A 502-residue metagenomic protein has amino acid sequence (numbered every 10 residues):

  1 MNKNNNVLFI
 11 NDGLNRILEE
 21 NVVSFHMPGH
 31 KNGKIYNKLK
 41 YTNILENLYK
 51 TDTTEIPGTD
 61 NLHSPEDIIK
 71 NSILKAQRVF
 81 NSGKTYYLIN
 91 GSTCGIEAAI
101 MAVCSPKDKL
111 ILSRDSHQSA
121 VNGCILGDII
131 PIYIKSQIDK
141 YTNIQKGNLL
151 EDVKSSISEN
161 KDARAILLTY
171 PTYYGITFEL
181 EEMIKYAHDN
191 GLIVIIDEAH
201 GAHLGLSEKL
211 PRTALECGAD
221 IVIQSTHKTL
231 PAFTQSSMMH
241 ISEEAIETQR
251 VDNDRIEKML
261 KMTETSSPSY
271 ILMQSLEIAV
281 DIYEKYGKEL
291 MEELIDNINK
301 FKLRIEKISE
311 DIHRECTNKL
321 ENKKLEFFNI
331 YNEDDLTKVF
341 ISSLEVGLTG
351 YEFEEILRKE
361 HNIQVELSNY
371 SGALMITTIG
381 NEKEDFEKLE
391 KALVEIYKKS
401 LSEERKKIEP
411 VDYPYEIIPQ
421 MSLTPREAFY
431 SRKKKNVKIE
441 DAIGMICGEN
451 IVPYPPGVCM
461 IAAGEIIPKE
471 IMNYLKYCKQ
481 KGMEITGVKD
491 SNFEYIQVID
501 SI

Functional and structural regions predicted by a protein language model:
M1-D67, P456: N-terminal "arm"/small-domain region of PLP-dependent enzymes with the aminotransferase-like
N11-G13, V22, S92-S105, K109-R314: Conserved PLP-enzyme active-site core in the AAT-like
Y49-C94: Conserved N-terminal alpha-helix of the aminotransferase class I/II PLP-enzyme fold
T59, Y86-L88, I166-T169, F340 (+1 more regions): Short glycine-rich or small-residue beta-strand-to-loop segments that form or flank ligand, phosphate, metal/Fe-S
Y86, I132-I134, E366: General small-molecule cofactor/ligand-binding pocket signal
D128-Y133, Q480-S491: Short, compositionally biased
L303-G487: Conserved C-terminal alpha-helix-loop-beta "cap" of PLP-dependent enzymes that closes/shapes the active-site mouth
K489-S501: Terminal helix/beta-alpha structural elements that buttress the NAD(P)+-binding lobe
